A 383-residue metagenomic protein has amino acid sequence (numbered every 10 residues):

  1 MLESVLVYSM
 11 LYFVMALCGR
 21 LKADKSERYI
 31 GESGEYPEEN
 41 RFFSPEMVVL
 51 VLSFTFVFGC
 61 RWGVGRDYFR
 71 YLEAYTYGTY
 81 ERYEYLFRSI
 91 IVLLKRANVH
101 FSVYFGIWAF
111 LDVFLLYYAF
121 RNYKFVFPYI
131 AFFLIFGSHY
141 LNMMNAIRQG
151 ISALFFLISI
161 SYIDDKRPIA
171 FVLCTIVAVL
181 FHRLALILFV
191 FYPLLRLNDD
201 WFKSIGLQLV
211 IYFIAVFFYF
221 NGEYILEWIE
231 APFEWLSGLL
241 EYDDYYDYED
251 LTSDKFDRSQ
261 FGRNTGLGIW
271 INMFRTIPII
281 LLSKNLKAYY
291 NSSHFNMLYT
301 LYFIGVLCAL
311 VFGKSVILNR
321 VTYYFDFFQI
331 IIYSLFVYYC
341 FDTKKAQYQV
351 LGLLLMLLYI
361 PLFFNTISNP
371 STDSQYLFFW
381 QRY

Functional and structural regions predicted by a protein language model:
M1, K22-A109, F364-Y383: TM-lumen/periplasm interface segments of multi-pass membrane proteins, especially the first transmembrane helix
F69-L72, E81-R88, Y192-P193, N198-N319 (+1 more regions): Alpha-helical transmembrane segments and terminal signal-anchor/GPI-anchor hydrophobic tails, characterized by long
I107-Y123: Transmembrane-helix motifs of polytopic, lipid-linked glycan transferases
F120-F136: Transmembrane-helix signature of polytopic, membrane-embedded enzymes that assemble or transfer cell-envelope glycans
H139, A170-L194, V306: Membrane-interface alpha helices of multi-pass inner-membrane proteins
M144-G150: Short acidic/glycine- and proline-prone juxtamembrane loop motifs at membrane-interface regions of multi-pass membrane
F156-A170: Membrane-interface transmembrane helices that cradle and orient dolichyl/undecaprenyl
V210-Y212, F341-L362: Signature aromatic-anchored transmembrane alpha helix within multi-pass, membrane-resident enzymes that catalyze glycan
